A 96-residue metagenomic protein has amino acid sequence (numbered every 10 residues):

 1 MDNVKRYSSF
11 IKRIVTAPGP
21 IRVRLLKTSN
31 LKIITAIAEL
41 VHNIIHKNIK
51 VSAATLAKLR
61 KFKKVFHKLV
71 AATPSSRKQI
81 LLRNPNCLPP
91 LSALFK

Functional and structural regions predicted by a protein language model:
M1-I80: Terminal export/targeting leaders at protein ends
S75-K96: Membrane-inserting effector segments that mediate pore formation, membrane fusion, or transient membrane insertion
